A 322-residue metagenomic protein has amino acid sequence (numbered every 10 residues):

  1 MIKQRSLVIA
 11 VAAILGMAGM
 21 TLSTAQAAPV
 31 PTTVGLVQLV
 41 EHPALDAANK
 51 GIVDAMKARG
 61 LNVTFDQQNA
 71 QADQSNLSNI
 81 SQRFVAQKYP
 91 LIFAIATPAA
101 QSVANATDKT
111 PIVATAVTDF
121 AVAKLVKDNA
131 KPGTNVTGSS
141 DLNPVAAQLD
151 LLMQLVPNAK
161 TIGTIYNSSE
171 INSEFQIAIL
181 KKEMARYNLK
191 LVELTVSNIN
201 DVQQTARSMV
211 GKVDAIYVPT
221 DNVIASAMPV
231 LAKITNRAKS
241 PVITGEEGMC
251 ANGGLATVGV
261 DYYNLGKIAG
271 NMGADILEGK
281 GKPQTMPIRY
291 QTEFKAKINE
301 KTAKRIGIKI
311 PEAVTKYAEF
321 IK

Functional and structural regions predicted by a protein language model:
I2-R5, V11, Q26-K322: Short hydrophobic alpha-helices and adjacent helix-cap/hinge residues
L15-A25: C-terminal segment of classical bacterial N-terminal signal peptides
